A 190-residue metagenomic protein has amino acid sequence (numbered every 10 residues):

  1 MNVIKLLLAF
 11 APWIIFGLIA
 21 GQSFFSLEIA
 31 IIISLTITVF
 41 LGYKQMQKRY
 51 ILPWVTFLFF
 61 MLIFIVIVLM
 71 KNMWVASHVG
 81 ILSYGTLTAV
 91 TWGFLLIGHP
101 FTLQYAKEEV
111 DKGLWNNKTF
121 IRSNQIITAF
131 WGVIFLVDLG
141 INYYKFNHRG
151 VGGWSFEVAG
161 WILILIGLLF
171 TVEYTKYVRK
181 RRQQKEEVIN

Functional and structural regions predicted by a protein language model:
W13, G17, F57-M73, L87-V90 (+2 more regions): Small-residue-rich segments of transmembrane alpha-helices in multi-pass membrane proteins, especially helix faces
I19-L35: Structural signature of hydrophobic alpha-helical transmembrane segments
F24-F25, M46-Y50, L69-S77, G150-V151: Membrane-interface helix caps and helix-loop-helix hairpins in membrane proteins
I37-K48: C-terminal ends of transmembrane helices
Y50-M61, H78-G85: Cytoplasmic-side transmembrane-helix entry/capping segments in multi-pass membrane proteins
S77-F94, A159-I164: Alpha-helical transmembrane segments
T91-E108, I127: Membrane-water interface of transmembrane alpha-helices
D111-N190: C-terminal membrane-adjacent module
